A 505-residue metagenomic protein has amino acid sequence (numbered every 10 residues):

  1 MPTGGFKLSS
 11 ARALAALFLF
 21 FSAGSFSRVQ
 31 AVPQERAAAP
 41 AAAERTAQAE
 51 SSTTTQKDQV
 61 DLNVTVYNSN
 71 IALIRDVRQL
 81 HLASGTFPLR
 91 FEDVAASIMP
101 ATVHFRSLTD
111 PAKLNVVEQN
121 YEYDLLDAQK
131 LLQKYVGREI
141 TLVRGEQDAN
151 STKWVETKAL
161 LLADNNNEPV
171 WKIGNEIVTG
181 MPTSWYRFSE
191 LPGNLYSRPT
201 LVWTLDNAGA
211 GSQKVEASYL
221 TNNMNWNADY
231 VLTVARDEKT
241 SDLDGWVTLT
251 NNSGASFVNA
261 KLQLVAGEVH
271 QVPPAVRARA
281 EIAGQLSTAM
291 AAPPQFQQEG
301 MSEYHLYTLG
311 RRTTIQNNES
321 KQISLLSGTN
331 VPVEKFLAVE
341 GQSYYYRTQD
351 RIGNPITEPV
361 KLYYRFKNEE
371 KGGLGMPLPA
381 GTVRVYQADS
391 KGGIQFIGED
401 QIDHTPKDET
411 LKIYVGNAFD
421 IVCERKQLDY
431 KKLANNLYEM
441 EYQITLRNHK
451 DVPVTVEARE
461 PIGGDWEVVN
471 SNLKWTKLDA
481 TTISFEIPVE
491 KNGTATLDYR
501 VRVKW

Functional and structural regions predicted by a protein language model:
P2, L8, F26-W505: Long, intrinsically disordered, low-complexity accessory segments associated with secretion and vesicular trafficking
R12-S25: Bacterial N-terminal signal peptides
